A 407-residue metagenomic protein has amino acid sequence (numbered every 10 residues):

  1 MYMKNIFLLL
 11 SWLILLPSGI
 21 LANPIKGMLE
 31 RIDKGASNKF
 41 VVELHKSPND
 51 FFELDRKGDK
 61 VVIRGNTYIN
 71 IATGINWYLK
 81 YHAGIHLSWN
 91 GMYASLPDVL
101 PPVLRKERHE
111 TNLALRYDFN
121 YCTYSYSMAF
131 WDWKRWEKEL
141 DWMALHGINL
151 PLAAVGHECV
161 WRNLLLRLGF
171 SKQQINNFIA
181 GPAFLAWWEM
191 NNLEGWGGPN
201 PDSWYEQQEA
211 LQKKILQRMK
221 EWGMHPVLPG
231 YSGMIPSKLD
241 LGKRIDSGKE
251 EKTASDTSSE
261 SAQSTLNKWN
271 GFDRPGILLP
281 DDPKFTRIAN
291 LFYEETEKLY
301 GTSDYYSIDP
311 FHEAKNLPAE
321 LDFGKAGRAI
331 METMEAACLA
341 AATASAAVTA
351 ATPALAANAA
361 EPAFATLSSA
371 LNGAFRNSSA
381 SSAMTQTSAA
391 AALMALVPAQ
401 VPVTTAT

Functional and structural regions predicted by a protein language model:
I6-L16: Sec-dependent N-terminal signal peptides
I20-A22: Boundary at the C-terminal end of the N-terminal hydrophobic targeting segment
I25-S37: Mature N-terminal segment immediately following signal peptide/propeptide cleavage in secreted/periplasmic
I32-G35, E43-N49, E53-I69, T73 (+2 more regions): Aromatic-lined carbohydrate-binding surfaces of glycoside hydrolases
P97-L104, T407: Flexible, acidic glycine-rich loops studded with aromatic residues
S345, A360-P362, T366-A395, T404-T405: Low-acidity, Ser/Thr- and Arg-rich intrinsically disordered low-complexity segments
A350, A354, A365, T407: Active-site core of glycosidic bond-cleaving carbohydrate-active enzymes
